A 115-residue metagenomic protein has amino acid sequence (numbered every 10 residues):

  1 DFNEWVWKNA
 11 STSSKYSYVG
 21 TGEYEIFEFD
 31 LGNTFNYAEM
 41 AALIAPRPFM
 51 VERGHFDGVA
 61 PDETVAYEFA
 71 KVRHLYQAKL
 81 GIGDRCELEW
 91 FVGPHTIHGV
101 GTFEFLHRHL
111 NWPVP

Functional and structural regions predicted by a protein language model:
D1-M40, P61-F69, Q77-G81: Mobile cap/lid helix-loop segments that gate and shape the active-site cleft of serine hydrolases
G22, L43-F49, I82-R85: Short, proline-enriched alpha-helix->beta-strand connector loops that line the catalytic pocket of alpha/beta-hydrolase
E25-F29, H55-D57, L88-W90: Short beta-alpha connecting loops at secondary-structure transitions that line or flank enzyme active sites
A45-D62, F91-G93: Conserved strand-to-loop "acid loop" that flanks and positions the catalytic carboxylate
A70-P115: C-terminal catalytic histidine-bearing segment of alpha/beta-hydrolase fold enzymes
